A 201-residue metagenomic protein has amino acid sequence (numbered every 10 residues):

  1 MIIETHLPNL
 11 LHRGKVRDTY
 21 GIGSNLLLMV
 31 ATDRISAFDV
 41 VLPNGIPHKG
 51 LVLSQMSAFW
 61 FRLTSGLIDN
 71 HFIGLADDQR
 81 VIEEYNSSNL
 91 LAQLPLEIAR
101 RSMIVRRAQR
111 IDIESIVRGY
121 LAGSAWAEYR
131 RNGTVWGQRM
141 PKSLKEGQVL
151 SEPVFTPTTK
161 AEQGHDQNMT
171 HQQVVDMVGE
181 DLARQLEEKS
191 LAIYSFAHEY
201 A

Functional and structural regions predicted by a protein language model:
M1-T158: Active-site loop/lid in soluble adenylation, ligation, and acyl-transfer enzymes
Q79-S87, Q172-Q185: Polar/charged alpha-helical tracts
V149-E180: A short mid-domain helix/strand-loop element embedded in enzyme catalytic domains that forms or borders the active-site
M177-A201: A long amphipathic alpha-helix within ATP-dependent nucleotide-binding catalytic cores
